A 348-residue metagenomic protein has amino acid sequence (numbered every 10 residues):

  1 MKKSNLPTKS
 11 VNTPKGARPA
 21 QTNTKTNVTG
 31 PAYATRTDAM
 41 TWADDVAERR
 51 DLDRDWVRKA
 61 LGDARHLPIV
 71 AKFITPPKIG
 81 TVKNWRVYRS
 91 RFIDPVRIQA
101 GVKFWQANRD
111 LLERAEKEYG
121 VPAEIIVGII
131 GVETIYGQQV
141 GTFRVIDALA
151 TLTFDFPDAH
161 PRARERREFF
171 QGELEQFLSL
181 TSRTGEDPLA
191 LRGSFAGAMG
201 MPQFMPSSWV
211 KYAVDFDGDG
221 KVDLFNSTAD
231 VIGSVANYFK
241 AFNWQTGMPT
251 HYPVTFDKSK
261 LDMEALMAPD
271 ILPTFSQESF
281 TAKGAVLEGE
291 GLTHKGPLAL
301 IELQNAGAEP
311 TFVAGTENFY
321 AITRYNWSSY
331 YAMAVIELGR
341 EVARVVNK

Functional and structural regions predicted by a protein language model:
M1-T37, K348: Compositionally biased, proline/threonine/alanine/serine-rich low-complexity intrinsically disordered stretches
Q21-V28, M40-W42, V87-R97, T316: Acidic/histidine-rich, surface-exposed loop or edge segments in extracytoplasmic proteins
T29-P31, A64-G80, E133-L149: Short amphipathic alpha-helical segments at helix boundaries and their inter-helical linkers
A43-L52, V57, G62-I69, K117-G120 (+8 more regions): Sec-exported extracytoplasmic/periplasmic mature domains
R49, V254-K348: C-terminal soluble interaction/assembly domains
D53-R97: N-terminal accessory alpha/beta regions
V82-S234, T250: Acidic/His-rich structured neighborhood in mature extracellular/periplasmic domains
K221-L272, S276: Ligand-binding pocket segment of bilobal, Venus flytrap-like solute-binding proteins
